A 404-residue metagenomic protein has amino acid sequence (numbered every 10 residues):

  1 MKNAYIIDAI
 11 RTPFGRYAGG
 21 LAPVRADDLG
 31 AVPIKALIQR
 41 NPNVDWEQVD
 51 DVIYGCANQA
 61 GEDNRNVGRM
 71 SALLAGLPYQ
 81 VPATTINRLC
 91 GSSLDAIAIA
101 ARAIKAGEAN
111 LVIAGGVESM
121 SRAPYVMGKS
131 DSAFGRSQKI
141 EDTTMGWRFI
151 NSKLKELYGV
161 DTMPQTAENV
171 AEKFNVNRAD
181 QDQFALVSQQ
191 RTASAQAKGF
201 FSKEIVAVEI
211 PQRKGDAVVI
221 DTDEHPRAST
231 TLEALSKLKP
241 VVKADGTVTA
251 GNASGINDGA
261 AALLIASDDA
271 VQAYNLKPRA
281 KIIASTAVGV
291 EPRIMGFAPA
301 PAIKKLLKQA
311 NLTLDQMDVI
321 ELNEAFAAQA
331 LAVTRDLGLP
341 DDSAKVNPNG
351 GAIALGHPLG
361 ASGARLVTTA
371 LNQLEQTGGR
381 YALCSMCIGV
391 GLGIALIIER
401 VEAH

Functional and structural regions predicted by a protein language model:
M1-A26, M145, T230-F297, P301 (+5 more regions): Condensing-enzyme catalytic core mediating Claisen C-C bond formation in acyl metabolism
R11, P23, D27-V32, N43 (+3 more regions): N-terminal extracellular/periplasmic Venus flytrap/periplasmic-binding protein-like
A22-G91, D95-V112, G116-G135, I205-D221 (+3 more regions): Conserved beta-ketoacyl condensing-enzyme motif
V24, C56-V112, E141-W147, L157-T162 (+4 more regions): Conserved catalytic cysteine-centered active-site region of acyl-thioester-dependent Claisen-condensing enzymes
D27-P42, V67-S71, A96-I99, M163-V170 (+5 more regions): Short, well-ordered amphipathic alpha-helical segments that serve as non-catalytic structural scaffolds within diverse
L111-N169: Flexible glycine-/small-residue-enriched beta->alpha junction loops that bind anionic phosphate/pyrophosphate groups
T166-E168, F201-V206, Q212, I283-A354: Active-site pocket-lining segment
